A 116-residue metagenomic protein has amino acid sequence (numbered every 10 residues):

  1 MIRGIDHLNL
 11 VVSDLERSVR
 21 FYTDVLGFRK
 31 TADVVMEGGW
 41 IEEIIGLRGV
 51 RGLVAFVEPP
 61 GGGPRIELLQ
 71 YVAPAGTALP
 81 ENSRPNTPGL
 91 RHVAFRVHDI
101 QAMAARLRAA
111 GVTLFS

Functional and structural regions predicted by a protein language model:
I5-S13, L53-V72, L79-L107: Vicinal oxygen chelate
V11-G63, A102-M103, A109: Core segments of cupin and vicinal oxygen chelate
L26-F28, P74-T77: Short hydrophobic/aromatic-rich motifs at helix boundaries and adjacent loops
V35-M36, Y71-A73: Histidine- and/or cysteine-centered catalytic micro-motif in compact active-site loops
G38-E43, A75-E81: A short, acidic/glycine-rich surface segment
V112-F115: Catalytic cores of nucleotide-enabled group-transfer and carboxylate-activating enzymes in metabolic and assembly-line
